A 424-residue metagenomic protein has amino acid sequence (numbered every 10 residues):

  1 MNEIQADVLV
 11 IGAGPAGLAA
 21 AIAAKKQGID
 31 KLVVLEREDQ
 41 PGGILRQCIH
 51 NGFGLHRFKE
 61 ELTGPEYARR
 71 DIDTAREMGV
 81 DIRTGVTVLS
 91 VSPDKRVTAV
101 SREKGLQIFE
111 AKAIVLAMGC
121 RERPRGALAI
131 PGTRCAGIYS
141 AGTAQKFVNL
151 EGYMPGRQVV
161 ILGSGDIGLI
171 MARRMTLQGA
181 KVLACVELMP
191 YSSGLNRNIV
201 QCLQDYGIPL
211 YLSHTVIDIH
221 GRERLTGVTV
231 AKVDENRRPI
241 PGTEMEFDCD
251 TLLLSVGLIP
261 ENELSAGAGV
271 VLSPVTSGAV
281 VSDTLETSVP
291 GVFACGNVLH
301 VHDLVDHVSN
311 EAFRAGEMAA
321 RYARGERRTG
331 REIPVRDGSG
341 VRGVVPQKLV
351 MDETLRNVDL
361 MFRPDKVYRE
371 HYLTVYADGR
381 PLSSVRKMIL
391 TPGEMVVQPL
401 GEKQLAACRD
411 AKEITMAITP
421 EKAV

Functional and structural regions predicted by a protein language model:
M1-I11, A68-Q158, E235-G242, L253 (+1 more regions): FAD-binding core/adjacent interface of flavoenzyme oxidoreductases
A6-R70, T74, K146, P155-Q201 (+1 more regions): Beta1-alpha1 glycine-rich phosphate/pyrophosphate-binding loop at the start of Rossmann-like nucleotide-binding domains
I72-A99, T176-E263, R356-I389: A Rossmann-like FAD-binding core segment of flavoenzymes
L106-Q107, A113-L210, T215-R224, G291-A294 (+2 more regions): Predominantly flavin-linked oxidoreductase catalytic cores and closely associated redox partners
L116, I138-V148, T251-H302: FAD-site-proximal beta/loop scaffold in flavoenzymes
D306-H307, R314, M318-R386: Mid-to-C-terminal Rossmann-like scaffold of FAD/NAD(P)H-dependent oxidoreductases
L360, L373, K403-V424: Short, aromatic- and glycine-rich surface loops/edge beta-strands on solvent-exposed regions
G393-L405: Exposed aromatic-hydrophobic patches
